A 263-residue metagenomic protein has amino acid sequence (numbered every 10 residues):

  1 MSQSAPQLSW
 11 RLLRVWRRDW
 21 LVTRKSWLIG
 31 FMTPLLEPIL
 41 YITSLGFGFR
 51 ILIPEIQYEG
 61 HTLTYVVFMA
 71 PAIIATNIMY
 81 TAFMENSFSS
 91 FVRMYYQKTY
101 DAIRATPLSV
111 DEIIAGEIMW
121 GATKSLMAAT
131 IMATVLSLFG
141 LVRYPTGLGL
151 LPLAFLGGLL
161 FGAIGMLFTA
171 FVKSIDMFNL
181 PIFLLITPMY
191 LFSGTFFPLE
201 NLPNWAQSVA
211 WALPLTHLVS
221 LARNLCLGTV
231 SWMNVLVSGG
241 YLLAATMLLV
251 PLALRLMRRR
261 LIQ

Functional and structural regions predicted by a protein language model:
M1-Y144, P152-Q263: Hydrophobic transmembrane alpha-helices and immediately adjacent juxtamembrane helices of multi-pass inner-membrane
